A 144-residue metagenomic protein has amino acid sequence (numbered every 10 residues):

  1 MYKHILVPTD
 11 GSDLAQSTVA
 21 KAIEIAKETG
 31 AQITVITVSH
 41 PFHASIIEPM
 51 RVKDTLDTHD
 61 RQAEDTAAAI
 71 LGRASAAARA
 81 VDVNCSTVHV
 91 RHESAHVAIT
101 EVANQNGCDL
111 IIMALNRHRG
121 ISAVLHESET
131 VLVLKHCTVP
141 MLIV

Functional and structural regions predicted by a protein language model:
K3-D54, A77-S86, H136: Small/aliphatic-rich secondary-structure junction motif
T18, S45-E48, V97-T100, A123-L125: Short, well-ordered secondary-structure micro-motifs
M50-D54, A103-N106, E129-V131: Short, hinge-like loop/turn segments at secondary-structure boundaries
D54-A69: A short acidic, glycine-rich active-site loop that binds or catalyzes chemistry on phosphate/adenosine moieties
A76-I111: Structural beta-alpha unit
L110-H136: Glycine-rich, Arg-bearing micro-motifs that act as flexible, cationic patches
V139-V144: Short, flexible loop segments at boundaries between secondary-structure elements
